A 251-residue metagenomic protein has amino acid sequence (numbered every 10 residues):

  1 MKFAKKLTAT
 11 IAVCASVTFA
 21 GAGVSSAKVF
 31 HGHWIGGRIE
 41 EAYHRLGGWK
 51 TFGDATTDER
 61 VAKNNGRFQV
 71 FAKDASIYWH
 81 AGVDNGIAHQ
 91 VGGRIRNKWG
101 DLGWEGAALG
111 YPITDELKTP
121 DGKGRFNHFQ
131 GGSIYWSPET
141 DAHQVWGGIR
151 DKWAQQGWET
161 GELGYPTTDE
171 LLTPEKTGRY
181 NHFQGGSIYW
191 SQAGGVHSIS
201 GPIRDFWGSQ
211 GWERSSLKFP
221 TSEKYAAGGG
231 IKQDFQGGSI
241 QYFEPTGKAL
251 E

Functional and structural regions predicted by a protein language model:
M1-A27: Secretory targeting and sorting signals
G23-E251: Extended, compositionally biased repeat/scaffold regions that form elongated interaction surfaces
